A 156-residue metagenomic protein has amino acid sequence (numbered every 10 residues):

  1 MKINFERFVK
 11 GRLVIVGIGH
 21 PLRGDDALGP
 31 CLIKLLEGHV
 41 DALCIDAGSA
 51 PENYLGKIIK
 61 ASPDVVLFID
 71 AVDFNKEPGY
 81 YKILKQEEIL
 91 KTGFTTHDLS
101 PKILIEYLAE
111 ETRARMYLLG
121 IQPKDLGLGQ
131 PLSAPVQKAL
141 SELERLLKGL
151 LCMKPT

Functional and structural regions predicted by a protein language model:
M1-K124, Q130-K154: N-terminal catalytic or cofactor-binding beta/alpha core of small enzyme domains
